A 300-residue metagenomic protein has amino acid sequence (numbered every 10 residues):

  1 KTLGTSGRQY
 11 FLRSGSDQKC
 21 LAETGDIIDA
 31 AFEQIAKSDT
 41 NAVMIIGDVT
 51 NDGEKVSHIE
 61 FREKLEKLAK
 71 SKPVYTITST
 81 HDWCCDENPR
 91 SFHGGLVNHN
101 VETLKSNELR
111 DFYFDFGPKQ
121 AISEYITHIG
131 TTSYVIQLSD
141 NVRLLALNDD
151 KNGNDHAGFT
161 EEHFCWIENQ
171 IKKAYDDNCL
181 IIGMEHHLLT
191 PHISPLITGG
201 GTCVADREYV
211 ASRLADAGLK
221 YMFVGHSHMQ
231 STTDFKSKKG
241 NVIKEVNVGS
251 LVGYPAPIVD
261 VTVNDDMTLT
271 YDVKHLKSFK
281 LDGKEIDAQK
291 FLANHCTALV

Functional and structural regions predicted by a protein language model:
K1, R13-S14, N141-K151, M184 (+2 more regions): Active-site-proximal beta-strand elements of phosphoester/diester hydrolases
K1-K55: N-terminal active-site segment of His-dependent metallophosphoesterases
E23, E33-A42, Q137-L138, R143-L145 (+1 more regions): His/acidic metal-ligating clusters that form di-metal
V49-T50, T80-W83, D150, L188-L189 (+3 more regions): Catalytic metal-binding/acid-base residues of hydrolase active sites
N51-E54, W83-E87, G153-D155, T190-I193 (+3 more regions): Short catalytic/ligand-binding loop motif for oxyanion handling, primarily in non-cytosolic enzymes, centered on
K55, I59-W166, K239, D260 (+1 more regions): Extended active-site neighborhood of metal-dependent phosphoesterases/phosphodiesterases
N264-V300: A short C-terminal boundary segment appended to hydrolase-like catalytic domains
